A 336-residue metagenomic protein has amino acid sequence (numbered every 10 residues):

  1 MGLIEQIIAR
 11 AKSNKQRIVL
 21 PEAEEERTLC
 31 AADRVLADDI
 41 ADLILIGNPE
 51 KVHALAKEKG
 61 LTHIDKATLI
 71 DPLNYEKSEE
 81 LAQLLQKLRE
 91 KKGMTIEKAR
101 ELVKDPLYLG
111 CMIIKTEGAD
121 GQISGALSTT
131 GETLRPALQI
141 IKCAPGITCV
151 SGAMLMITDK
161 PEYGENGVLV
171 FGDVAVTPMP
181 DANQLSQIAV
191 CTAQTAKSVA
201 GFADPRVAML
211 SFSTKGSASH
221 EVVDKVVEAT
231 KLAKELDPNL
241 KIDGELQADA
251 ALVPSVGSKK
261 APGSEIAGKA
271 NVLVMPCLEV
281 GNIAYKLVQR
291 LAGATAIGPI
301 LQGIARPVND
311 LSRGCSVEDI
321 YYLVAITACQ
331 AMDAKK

Functional and structural regions predicted by a protein language model:
M1-A267, V272-K336: Anion-binding alpha/beta catalytic cores of soluble intermediary-metabolism enzymes, centered on
